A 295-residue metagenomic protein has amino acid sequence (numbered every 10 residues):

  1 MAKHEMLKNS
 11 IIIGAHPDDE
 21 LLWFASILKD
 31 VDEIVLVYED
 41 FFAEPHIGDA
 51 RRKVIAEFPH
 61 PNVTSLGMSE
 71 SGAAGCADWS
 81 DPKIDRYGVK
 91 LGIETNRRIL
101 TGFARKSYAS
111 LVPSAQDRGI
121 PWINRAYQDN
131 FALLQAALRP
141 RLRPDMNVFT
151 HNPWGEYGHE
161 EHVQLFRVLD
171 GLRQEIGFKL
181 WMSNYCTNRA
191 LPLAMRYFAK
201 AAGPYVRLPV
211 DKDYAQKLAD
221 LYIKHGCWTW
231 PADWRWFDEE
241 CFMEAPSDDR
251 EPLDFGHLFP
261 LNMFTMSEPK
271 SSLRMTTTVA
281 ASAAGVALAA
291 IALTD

Functional and structural regions predicted by a protein language model:
M1-R143: Active-site rim/loop-helix segments in enzyme catalytic domains that contact anionic ligands
D18, V148, E161: Divalent metal-coordination and catalytic microenvironments
V31-D32, E57-S65, D170-M182, A202: Structural alpha-beta junctions
H46-I47, G158-V163: Short, solvent-exposed loop/turn segments at secondary-structure boundaries
G48-E57, L169, L193-A199: Short, aromatic/basic amphipathic alpha-helical patches
R97-L111, D117, E175-D295: The feature marks non-catalytic terminal segments
T150-G155, H159-E160, N184-Y185: Short, well-ordered beta-to-alpha junction loops that form the rim of enzyme active sites and present histidine/acidic
H162-D170: Charged helix-capping and loop-helix junction motifs
